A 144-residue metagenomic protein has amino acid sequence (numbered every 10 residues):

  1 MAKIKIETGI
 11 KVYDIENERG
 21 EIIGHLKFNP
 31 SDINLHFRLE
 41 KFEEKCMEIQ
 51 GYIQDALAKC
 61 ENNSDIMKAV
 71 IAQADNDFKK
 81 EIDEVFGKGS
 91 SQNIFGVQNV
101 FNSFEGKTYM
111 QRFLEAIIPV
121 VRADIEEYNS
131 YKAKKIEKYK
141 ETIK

Functional and structural regions predicted by a protein language model:
M1-K3, E7-I10, S64, K68 (+3 more regions): Intrinsically disordered, low-complexity regions
M1-S64: Short N-terminal mixed-charge amphipathic segments
I4-I6, N17-R19, N76-D77, V85 (+1 more regions): Residue-level signal for the start and early helices of compact helical domains
I23-H25, K68-D75, T108-F113: Glycine-rich, flexible loop segments associated with nucleotide phosphate handling
D32, S64, K68-A72, V100-S103 (+1 more regions): Short, charged/polar micro-motifs that form catalytic or ligand-binding hotspots
E40, E44-A58, K68, K80 (+1 more regions): Polar/charged alpha-helical tracts
G51-E84, K88, Q92: Negatively charged, Asp/Glu-rich surface segments that serve as flexible interaction/assembly modules
K80, E84, K88-K144: C-terminal charged interaction modules
